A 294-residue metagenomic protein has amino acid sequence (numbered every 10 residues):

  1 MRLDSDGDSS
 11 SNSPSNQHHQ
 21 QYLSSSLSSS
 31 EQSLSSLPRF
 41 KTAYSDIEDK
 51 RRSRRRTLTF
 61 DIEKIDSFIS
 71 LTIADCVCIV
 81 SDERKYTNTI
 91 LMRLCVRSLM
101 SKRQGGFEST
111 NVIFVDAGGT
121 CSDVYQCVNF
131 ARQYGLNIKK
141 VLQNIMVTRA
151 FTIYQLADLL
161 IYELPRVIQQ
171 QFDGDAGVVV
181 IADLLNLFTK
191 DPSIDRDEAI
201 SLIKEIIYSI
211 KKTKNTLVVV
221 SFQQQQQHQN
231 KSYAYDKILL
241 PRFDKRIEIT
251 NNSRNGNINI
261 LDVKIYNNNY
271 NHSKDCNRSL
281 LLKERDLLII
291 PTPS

Functional and structural regions predicted by a protein language model:
R2-D8, P14-N16, Y22-R132: The Walker A/P-loop phosphate-binding site
E63, T72-I79, R84-N88, M92 (+9 more regions): Localized chelating/binding microdomains that coordinate divalent metal ions or stabilize phosphate-bearing
S70-L71, R103-F107, N137-K140, Q170-D173 (+1 more regions): Conserved catalytic network of the ASCE P-loop NTPase/AAA+ motor domain
A74-D75, S109, L142, K214 (+1 more regions): Short, well-ordered alpha-helix to beta-strand connector turns
V77-I79, I113-V115, M146-T148, V219 (+1 more regions): Hydrophobic/aromatic beta-strand patches that form the interior of the parallel beta-sheet core in alpha/beta enzyme
T110-K190: Conserved inter-motif catalytic segment of the P-loop NTP-binding fold
I161-R242: P-loop NTPase motor core
Y208-S294: Phosphate-binding/switch region of NTP-binding enzymes
